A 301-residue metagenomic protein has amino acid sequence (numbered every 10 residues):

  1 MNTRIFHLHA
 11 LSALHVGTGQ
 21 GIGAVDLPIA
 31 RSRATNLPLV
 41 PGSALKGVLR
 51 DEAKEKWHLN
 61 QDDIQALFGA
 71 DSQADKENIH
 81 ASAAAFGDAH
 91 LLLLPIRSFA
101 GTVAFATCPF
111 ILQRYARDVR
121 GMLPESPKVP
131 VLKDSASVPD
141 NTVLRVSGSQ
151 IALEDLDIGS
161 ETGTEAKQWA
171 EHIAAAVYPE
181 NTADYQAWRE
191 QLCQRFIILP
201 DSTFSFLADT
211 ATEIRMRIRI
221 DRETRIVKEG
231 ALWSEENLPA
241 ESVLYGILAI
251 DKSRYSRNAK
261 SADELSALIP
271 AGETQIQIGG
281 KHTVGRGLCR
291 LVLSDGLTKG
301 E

Functional and structural regions predicted by a protein language model:
M1-E301: Basic, Gly/Ser/Thr-rich N-terminal segments that form RNA-phosphate-binding interfaces in CRISPR RAMP
